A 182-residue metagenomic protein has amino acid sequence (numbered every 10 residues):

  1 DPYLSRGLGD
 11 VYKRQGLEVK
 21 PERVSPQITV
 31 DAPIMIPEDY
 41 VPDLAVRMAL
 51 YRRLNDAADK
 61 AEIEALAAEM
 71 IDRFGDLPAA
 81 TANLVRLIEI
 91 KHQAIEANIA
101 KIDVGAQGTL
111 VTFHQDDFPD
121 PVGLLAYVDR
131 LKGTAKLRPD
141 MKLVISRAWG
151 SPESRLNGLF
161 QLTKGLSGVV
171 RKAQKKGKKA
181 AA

Functional and structural regions predicted by a protein language model:
D1-Y12: Single conserved hydrophobic/aromatic residue that forms the stacking wall/gate of nucleotide- or nucleobase-binding
D10, R14, A57-K60, E69 (+6 more regions): Conserved, well-folded catalytic cores of nucleic-acid-processing and energy-transducing macromolecular machines
D10-A45: N-terminal cationic and glycine-rich segments that engage phosphates or anionic surfaces
A32, A67, F113-Q115: Active-site proximal loops enriched in glycine and acidic residues that flank catalytic Cys/His/Asp and coordinate
V41-V46, A58-E62: Short acidic alpha-helix initiation/capping motifs at coil-to-helix transition points, especially at protein N-termini
R53-A100, A106: Terminal or standalone catalytic/regulatory effector modules within metabolic enzymes and repeat proteins
T81, H92-A182: C-terminal amphipathic alpha-helical interaction region
